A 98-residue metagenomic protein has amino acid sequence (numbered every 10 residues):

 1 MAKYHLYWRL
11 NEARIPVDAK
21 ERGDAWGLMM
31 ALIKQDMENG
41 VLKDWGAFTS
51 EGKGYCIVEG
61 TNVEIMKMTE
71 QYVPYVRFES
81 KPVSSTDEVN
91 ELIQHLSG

Functional and structural regions predicted by a protein language model:
A2-G98: Conserved, structured core segments of small domains
